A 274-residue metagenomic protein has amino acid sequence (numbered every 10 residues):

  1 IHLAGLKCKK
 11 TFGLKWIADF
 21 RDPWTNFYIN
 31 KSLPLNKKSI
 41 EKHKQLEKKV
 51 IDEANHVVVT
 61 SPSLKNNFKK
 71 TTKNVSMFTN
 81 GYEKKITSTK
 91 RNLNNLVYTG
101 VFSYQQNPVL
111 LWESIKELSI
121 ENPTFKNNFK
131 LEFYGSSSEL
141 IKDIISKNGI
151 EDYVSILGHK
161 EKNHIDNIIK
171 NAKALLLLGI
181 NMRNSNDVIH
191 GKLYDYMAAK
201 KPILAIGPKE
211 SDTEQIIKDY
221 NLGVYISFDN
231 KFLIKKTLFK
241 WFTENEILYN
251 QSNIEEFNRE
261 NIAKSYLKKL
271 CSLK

Functional and structural regions predicted by a protein language model:
L3, K7-T11, W24-T25, K37-V57: Membrane-proximal helix-turn-helix segments that form the acceptor-binding/catalytic region of lipid-linked
N55, I169-N186: Acidic donor-binding loop of glycosyltransferase active sites
S63, F78-G81: Carbohydrate-associated surface elements
T89-K116, I262: Conserved donor-binding/catalytic core segment of Leloir-type glycosyltransferases
N122, N128-G135, L140-D166: Nucleotide-activated donor-binding/catalytic signature segment of Leloir-type glycosyltransferases, i.e., the conserved
A174-L177, D195-G207: Short hydrophobic beta-strand element within catalytic cores of glycosyltransferases and related nucleotide-activated
P208-T237: Change "using UDP/GDP/dTDP sugars" to "using nucleotide sugars
F228-K235, F242-L273: A charged, aromatic-enriched C-terminal amphipathic alpha-helix characteristic of glycosyltransferases across folds
